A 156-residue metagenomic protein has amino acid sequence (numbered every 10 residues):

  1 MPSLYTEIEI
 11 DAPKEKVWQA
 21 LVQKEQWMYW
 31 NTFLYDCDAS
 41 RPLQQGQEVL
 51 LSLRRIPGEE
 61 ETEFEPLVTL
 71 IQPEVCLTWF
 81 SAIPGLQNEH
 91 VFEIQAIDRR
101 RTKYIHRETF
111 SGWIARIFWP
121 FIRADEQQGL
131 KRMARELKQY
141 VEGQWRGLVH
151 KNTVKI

Functional and structural regions predicted by a protein language model:
M1-R41: Hydrophobic ligand-binding cavity/cleft-lining segments
S3-Y5, E61-E65, L86-V91: Short, surface-exposed coil-to-beta transition loops
V17-L21, W27, V49-L51, V68 (+5 more regions): Hydrophobic pocket/interface hotspot
D38-P84, R99, W113, R135-I156: Glycine-rich portal/gate segments that line the openings of hydrophobic small-molecule binding cavities
F80-R132, Q139, L148-H150: Beta-strand/loop substructures that line and gate deep hydrophobic ligand-binding cavities in soluble
